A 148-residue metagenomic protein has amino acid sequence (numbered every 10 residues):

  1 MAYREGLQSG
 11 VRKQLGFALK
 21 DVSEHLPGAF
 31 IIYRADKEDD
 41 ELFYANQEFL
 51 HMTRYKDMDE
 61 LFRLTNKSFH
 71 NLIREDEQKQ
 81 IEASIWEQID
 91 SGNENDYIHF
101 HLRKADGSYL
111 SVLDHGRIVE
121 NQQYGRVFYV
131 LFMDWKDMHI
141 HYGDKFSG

Functional and structural regions predicted by a protein language model:
M1-F17, M133-G148: PAS-associated C-terminal cap
L15-K67: PAS-family sensory domain signal
P27, D40, N95-Y97, D114: Short coil/loop residues immediately preceding or within conserved phosphate-binding loops of NTP-utilizing enzyme
Y33-D36, H101-G107, E120: PAS-family sensory domains
M52, K79-A83, I140: Short, solvent-exposed alpha-helical surface patches in well-structured domains
I73-H99: Terminal output helix/cap of sensory domains in signal transduction proteins
Y97-H101, D106-H115, Y129: PAS/PAC sensory module
D114-G143: Short loop/turn elements at sensory-signaling interfaces that couple input to output
